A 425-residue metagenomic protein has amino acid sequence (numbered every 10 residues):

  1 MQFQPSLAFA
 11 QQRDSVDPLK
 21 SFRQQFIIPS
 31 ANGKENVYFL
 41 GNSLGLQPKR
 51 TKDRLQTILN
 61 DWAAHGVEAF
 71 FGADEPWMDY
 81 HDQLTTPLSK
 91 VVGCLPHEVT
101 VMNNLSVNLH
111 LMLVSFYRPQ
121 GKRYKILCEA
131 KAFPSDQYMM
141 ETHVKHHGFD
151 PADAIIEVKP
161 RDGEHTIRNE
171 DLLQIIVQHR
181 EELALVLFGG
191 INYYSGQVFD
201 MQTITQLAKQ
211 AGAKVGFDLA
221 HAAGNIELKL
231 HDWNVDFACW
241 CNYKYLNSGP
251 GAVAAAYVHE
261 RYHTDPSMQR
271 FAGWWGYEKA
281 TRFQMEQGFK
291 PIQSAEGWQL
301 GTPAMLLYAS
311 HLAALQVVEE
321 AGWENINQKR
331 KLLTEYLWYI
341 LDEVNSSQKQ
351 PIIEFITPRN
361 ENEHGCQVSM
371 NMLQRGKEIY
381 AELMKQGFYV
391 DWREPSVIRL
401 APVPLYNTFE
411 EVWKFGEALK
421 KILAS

Functional and structural regions predicted by a protein language model:
M1-S425: Pyridoxal 5′-phosphate
